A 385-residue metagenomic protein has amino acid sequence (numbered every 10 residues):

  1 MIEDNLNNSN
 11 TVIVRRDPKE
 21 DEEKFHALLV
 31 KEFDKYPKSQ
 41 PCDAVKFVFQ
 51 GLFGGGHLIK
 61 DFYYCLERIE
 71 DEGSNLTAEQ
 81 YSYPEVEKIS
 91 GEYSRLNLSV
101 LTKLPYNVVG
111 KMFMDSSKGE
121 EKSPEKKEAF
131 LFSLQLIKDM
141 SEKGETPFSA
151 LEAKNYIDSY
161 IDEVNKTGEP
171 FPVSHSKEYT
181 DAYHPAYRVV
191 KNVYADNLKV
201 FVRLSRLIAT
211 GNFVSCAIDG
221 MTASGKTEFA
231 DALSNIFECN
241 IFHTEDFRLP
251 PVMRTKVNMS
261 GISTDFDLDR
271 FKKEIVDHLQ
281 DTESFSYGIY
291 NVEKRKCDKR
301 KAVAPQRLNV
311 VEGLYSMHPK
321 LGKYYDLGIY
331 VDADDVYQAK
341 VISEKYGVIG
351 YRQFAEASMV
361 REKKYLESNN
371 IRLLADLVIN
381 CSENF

Functional and structural regions predicted by a protein language model:
I2-S176: Long, basic/Gly/Ser/Thr-rich N-terminal segments that mediate initial subcellular attachment or targeting
Y183-I208: N-terminal pre-Walker A segment at the start of P-loop NTPase domains
M221: P-loop (Walker A) phosphate-binding loop of NTP-binding proteins
K226: Conserved lysine of the Walker
F229: Hydrophobic positions on the alpha1 helix immediately C-terminal to the Walker A/P-loop
N240-H243, L249-D298, L308: Conserved nucleotide-sensing/catalytic segment adjacent to the nucleotide-binding pocket in NTP-handling enzymes
K296-K345: ATP-dependent NMP and nucleoside kinases share a basic, alpha-helical "lid"
